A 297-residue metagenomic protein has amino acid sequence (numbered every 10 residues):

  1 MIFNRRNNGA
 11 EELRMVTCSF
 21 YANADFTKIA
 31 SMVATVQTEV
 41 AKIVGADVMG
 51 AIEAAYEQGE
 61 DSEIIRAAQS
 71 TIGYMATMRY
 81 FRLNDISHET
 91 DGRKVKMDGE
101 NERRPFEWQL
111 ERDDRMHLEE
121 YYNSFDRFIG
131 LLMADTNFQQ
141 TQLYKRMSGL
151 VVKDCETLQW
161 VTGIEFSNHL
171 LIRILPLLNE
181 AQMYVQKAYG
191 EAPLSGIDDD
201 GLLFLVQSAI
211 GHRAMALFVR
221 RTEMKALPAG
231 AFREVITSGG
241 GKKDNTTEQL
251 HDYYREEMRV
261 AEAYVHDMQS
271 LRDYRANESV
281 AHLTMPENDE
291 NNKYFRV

Functional and structural regions predicted by a protein language model:
M1-S70, R79-G211, L217-V297: Conserved short "hinge" loops at termini or chain/domain junctions
